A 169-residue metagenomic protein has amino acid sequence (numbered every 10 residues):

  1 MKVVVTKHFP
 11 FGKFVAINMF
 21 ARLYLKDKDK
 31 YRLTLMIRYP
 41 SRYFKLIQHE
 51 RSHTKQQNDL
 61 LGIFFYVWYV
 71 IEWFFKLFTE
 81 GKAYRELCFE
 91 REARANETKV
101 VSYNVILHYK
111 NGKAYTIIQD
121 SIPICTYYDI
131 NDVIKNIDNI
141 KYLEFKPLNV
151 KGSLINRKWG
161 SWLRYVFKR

Functional and structural regions predicted by a protein language model:
K2-F14, N18, L25, F64-G112: Metalloprotease/metallohydrolase-associated module, dominated by Zn2+-dependent proteases
R22-L23, K113-Y115, P123: Hydrophobic residues embedded in beta-strands of well-ordered beta-sheets
Y24-L46: Short pre-active-site segment immediately N-terminal to the catalytic Zn-binding motif
R51-Y66: Catalytic Zn2+-binding segment of zinc metalloproteases
G112-I118, I155: Acidic Ser/Thr/Pro-rich low-complexity disordered segments that often serve as glycosylated linkers/stalks around
I118-Y128: A short, exposed loop/beta-hairpin motif centered on an aromatic-Gly-Thr core
K135-R169: Short, mixed-charge low-complexity intrinsically disordered segments
